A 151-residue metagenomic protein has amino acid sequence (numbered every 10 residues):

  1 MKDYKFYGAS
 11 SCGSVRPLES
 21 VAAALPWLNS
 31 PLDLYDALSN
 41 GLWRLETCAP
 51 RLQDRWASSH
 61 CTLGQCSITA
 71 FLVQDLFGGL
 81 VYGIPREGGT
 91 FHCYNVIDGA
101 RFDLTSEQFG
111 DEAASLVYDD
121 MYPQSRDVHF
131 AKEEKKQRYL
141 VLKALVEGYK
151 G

Functional and structural regions predicted by a protein language model:
M1-G151: A structural boundary/capping signal
